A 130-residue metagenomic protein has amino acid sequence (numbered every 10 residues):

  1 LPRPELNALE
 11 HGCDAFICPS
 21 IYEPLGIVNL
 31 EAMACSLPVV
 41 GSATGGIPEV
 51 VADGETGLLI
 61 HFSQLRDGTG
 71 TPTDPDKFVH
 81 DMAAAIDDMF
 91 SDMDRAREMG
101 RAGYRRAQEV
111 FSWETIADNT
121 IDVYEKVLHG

Functional and structural regions predicted by a protein language model:
A8-C13: Short alpha-helical donor nucleotide-sugar binding micro-motif in glycosyltransferases
D14, S36: A short alpha->beta transition loop at the rim of the catalytic pocket in nucleotide-sugar-dependent
I21: Aromatic "clamp/platform" in nucleotide-sugar-dependent glycosyltransferases that forms part of the donor/acceptor
G26-N29, I47: Short glycine/serine-rich donor-binding loops of glycosyltransferases
P38-G41, V51, L58-L59: Short hydrophobic beta-strand element within catalytic cores of glycosyltransferases and related nucleotide-activated
E55-D76, D88: A short acidic/histidine/glycine-rich donor-binding loop in glycosyltransferase catalytic cores
D81-A84, D88, R95-V110, K126: A short, well-ordered alpha-helix in the C-terminal region of glycosyltransferases
D88, W113-G130: C-terminal alpha-helical cap of glycosyltransferases
